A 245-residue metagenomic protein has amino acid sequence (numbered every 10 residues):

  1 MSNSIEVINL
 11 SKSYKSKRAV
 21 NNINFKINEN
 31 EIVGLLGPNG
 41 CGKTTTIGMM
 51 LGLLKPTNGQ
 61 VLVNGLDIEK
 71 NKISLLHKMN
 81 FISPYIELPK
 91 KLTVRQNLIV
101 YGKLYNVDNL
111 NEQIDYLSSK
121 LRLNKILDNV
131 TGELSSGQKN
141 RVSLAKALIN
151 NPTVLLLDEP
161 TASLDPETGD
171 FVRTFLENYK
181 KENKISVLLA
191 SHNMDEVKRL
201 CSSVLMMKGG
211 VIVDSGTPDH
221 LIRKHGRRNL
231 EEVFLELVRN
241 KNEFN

Functional and structural regions predicted by a protein language model:
I99, K103-I126: Conserved ABC ATPase "signature" region
V130-L134: Conserved ABC ATPase signature
N151: Conserved catalytic motifs of ABC-family nucleotide-binding domains
L155-D158: Catalytic Walker B motif of ABC-type/P-loop ATPase nucleotide-binding domains
D170-E182: Helical segment within the ABC ATPase nucleotide-binding domain
S215-G216: ABC ATPase "signature
